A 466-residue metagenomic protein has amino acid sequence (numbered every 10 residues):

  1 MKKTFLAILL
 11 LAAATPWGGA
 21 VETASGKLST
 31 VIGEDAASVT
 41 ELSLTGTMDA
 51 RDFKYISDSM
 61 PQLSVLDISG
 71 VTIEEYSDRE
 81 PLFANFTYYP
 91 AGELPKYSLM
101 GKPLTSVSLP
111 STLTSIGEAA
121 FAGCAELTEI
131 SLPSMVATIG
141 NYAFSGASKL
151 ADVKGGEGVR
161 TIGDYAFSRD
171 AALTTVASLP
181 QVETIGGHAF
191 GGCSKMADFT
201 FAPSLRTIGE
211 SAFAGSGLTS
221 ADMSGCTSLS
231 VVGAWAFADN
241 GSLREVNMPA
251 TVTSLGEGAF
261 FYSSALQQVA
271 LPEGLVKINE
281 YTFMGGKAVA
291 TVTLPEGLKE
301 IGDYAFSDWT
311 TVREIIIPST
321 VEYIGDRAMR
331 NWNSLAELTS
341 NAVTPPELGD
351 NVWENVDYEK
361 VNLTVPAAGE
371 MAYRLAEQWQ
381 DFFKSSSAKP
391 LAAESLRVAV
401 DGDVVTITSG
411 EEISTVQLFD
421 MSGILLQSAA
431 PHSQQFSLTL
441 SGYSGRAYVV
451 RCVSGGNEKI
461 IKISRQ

Functional and structural regions predicted by a protein language model:
M1-T4, R465-Q466: Positively charged n-region of N-terminal signal peptides that target proteins for export
T4-A13: Sec-dependent N-terminal signal peptides
P16-I32: Boundary/junction segments of secreted and surface-exposed precursor proteins
G19-A24, T40-M48, L63-G92, K102-S115 (+11 more regions): Structural signature of tandem-repeat unit edges
K27-D35, R51-D58, G155, T175-S178 (+3 more regions): Short, T/G/N/S-enriched strand-turn elements that build extracellular solenoid repeat scaffolds
K96-Y97, G117-A120, G140-A143, G163-A166 (+8 more regions): Consensus positions within tandem repeat domains that build extended binding/scaffold surfaces
Y358-S386: Extracellular/surface-exposed low-complexity segments
K389-Q466: C-terminal outer-membrane/trafficking sorting elements
